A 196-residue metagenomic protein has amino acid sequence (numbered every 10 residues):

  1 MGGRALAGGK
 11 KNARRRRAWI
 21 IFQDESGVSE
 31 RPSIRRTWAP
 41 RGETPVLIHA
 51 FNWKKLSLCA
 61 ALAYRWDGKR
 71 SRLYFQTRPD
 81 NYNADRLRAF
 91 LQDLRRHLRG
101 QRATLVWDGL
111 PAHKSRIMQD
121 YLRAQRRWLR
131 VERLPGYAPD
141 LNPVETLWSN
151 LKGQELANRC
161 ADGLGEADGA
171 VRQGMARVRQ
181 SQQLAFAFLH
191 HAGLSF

Functional and structural regions predicted by a protein language model:
G2-Q92, F196: Extended, low-complexity cationic-aromatic segments
R15, G100, A124-W128: Short, well-ordered coil/turn elements that cap or connect secondary structure elements
R16-I20, V144-F196: C-terminal anion-handling pockets and recognition modules
Q23, L91, Q101-H113, N142: Acidic/histidine-rich, metal-coordinating catalytic segments
V28, Y137-L141, G165-A167: A short acidic, often aromatic-flanked loop/helix-cap motif at beta-alpha or helix-coil junctions that lines enzyme
P45-A50, R123-T146, R159-C160: RNase H-like polynucleotidyl transferase catalytic core
S115-Q125: Short, aromatic/basic amphipathic alpha-helical patches
